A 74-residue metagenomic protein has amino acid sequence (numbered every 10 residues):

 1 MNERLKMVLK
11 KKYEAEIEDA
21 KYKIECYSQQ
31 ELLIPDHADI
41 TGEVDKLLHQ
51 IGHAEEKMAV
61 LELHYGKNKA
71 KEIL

Functional and structural regions predicted by a protein language model:
M1-L74: Extended, charge-rich alpha-helical interface modules
